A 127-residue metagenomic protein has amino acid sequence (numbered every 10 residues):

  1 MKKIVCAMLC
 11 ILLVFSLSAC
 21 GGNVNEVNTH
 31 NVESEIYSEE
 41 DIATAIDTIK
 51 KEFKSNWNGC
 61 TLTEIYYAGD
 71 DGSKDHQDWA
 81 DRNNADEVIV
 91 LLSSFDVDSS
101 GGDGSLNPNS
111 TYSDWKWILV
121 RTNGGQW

Functional and structural regions predicted by a protein language model:
M1-N23: Sec-dependent N-terminal signal peptides of Gram-positive bacterial secreted proteins and lipoproteins
L9, F15-L17, I89-L91, I118-L119: Generic hydrophobic secondary-structure signal
A19-T111: Flexible low-complexity loop/turn motifs enriched in small/helix-breaking residues
Y112-W127: Short beta-strand edge/turn micro-motifs at domain boundaries
